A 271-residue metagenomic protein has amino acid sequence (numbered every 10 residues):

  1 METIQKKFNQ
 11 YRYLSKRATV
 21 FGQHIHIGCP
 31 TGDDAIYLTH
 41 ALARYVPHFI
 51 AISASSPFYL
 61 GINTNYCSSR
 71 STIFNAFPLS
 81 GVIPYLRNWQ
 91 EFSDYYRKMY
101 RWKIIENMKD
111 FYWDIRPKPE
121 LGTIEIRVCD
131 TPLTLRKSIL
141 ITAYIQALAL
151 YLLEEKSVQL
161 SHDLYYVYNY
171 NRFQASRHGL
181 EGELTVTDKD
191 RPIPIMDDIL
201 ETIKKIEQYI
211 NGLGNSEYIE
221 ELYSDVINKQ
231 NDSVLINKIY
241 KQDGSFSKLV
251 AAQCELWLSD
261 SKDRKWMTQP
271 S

Functional and structural regions predicted by a protein language model:
T3, K7, K16, F74-S271: C-terminal accessory/tail domains of diverse enzymes
K7-Q23, P30, I36-I83, R87: Metal-dependent DNA replication initiation modules
Q23-I25, I126: A structural signal for short, well-ordered beta-strand segments
